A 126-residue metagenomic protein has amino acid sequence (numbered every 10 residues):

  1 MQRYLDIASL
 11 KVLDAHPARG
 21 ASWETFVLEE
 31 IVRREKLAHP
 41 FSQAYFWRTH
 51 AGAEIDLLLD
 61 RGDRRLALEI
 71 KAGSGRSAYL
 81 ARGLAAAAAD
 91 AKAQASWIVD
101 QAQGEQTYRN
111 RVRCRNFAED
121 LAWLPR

Functional and structural regions predicted by a protein language model:
M1-R126: A cross-kingdom feature that marks ATP-driven nucleic-acid transaction machinery
